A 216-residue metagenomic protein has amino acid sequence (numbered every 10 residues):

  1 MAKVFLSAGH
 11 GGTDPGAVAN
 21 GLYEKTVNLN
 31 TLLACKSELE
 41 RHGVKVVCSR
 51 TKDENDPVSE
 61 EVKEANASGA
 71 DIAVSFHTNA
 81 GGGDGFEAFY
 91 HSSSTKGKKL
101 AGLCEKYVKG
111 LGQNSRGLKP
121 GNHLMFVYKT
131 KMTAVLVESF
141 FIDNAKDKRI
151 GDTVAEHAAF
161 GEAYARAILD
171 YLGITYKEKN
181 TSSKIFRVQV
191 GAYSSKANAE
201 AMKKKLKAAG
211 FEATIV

Functional and structural regions predicted by a protein language model:
A2-V4, D14, L22, T26-N180: Active-site-proximal helix/loop segments of hydrolytic enzymes
V4-F5, N198: A generic structured-segment signal
G11: Midchain, well-structured core segments that form catalytic/ion-binding scaffolds
E178-V216: Solvent-exposed beta-strand motifs enriched in subsets of small alpha/beta binding domains, especially certain
